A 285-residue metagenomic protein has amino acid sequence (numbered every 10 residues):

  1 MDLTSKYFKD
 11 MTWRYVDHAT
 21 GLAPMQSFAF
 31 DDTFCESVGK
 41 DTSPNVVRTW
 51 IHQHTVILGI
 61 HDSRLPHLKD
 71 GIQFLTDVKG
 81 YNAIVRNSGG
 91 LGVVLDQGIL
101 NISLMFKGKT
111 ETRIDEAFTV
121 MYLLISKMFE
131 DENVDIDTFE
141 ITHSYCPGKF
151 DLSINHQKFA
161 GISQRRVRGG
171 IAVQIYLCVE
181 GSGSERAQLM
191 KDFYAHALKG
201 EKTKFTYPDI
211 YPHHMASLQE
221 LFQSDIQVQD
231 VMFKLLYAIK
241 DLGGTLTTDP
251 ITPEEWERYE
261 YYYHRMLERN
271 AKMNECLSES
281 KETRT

Functional and structural regions predicted by a protein language model:
D2-N87: N-terminal low-complexity, intrinsically disordered segments
V47-H52, L95-F106, P208-S217: Residues forming anionic-ligand binding surfaces in small-molecule and nucleic-acid pockets of primarily soluble enzymes
D70-F74, V78, L124-V134, K234 (+1 more regions): Generic non-transmembrane alpha-helical segments
N87-V93: Short glycine-enriched loops at secondary-structure junctions
L100-T142: Contiguous, small/hydrophobic- and glycine-enriched helical/loop subdomains that border and often "cap" functional
E132-V134, G169-T285: Long, positively charged amphipathic alpha-helical accessory segments at protein N-termini or as interdomain linkers
T138-K158: Beta-rich nucleic-acid/ligand-interaction surfaces
H156-Q164, A172: Aromatic/basic-lined ligand-recognition segments that form π-stacking hydrophobic pockets flanked by Lys/Arg to engage
